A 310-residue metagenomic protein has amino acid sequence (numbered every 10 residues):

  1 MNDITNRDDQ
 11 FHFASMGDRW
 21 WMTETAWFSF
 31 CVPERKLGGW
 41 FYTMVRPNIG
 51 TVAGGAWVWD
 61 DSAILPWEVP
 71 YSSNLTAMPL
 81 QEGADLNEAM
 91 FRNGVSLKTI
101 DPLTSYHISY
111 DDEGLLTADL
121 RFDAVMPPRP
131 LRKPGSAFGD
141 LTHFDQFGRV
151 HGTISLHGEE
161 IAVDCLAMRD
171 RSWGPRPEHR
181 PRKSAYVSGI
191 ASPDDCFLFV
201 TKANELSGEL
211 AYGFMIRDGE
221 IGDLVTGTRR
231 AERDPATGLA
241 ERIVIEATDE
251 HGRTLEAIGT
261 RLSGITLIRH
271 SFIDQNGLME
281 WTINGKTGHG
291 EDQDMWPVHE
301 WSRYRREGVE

Functional and structural regions predicted by a protein language model:
M1-E310: Structured soluble/peripheral alpha/beta segments that form catalytic or ligand/cofactor-binding pockets
